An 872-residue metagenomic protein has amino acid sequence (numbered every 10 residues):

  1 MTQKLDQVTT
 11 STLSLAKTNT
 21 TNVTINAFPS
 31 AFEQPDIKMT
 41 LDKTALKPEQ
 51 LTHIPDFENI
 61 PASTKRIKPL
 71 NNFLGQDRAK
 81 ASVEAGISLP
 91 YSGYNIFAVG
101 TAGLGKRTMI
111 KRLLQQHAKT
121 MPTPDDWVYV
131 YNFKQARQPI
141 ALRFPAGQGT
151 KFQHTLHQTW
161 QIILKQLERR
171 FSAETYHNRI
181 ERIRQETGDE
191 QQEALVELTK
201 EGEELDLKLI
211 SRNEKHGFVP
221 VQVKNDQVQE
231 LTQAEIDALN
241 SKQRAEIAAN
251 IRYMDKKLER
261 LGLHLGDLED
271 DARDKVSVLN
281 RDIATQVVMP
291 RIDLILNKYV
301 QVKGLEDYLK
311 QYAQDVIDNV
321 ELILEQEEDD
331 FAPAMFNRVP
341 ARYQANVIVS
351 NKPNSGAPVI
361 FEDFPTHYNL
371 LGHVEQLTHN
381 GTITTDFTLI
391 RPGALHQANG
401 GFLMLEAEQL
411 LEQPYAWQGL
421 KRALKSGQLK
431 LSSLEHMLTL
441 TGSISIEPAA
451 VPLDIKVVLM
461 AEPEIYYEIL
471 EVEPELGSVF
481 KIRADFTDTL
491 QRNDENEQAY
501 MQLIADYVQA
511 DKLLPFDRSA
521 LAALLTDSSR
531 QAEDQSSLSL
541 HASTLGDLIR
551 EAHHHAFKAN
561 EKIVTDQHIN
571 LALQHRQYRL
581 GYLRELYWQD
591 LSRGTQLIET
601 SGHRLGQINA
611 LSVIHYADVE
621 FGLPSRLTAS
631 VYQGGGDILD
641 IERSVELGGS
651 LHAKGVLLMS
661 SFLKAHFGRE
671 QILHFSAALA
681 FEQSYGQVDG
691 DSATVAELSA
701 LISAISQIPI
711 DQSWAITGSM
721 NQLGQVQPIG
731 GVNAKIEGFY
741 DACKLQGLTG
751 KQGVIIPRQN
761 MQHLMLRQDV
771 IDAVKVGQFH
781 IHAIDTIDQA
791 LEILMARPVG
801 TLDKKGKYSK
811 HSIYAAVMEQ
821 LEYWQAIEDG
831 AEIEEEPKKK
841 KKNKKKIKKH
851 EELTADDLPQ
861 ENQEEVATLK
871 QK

Functional and structural regions predicted by a protein language model:
M1-K17, E864-K872: N-terminal acidic, proline/glycine-rich, low-complexity intrinsically disordered segments
K4-V8, K17-T24, Q34, T40 (+3 more regions): Intrinsically disordered, low-complexity peptide-like regions
T9, A16-N19, V23, A559 (+4 more regions): Hydrophobic alpha-helical elements and their junctions with loops/disorder across both membrane and soluble proteins
T9, L13-T20, L545, V732 (+1 more regions): Generic alpha-helix initiation/capping and coil-helix boundary signal
S11-S14, N19-N22, S30, K845-K848: Asparagine/serine/threonine-enriched low-complexity, disordered tracts, especially those forming N-linked glycosylation
L15, I25-I469, E475, K481-N493 (+7 more regions): Conserved ASCE/P-loop NTPase catalytic core
V23, D386-L395, G401-P414, Q418-L420 (+5 more regions): Peripheral, non-AAA+ core regions of ATP-driven protein-machinery
